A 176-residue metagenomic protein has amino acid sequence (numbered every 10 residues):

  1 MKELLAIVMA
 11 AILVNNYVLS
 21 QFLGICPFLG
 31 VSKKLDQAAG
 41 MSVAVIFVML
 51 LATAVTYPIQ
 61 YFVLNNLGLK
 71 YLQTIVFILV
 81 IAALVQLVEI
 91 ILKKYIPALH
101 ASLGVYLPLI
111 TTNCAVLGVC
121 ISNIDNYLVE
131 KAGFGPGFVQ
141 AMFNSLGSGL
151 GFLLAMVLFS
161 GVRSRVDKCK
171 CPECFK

Functional and structural regions predicted by a protein language model:
M1, L5-A11, F62-V76, H100 (+3 more regions): Interfacial loop-to-helix junctions that mark the boundaries of transmembrane helices in multi-pass membrane
I7-S42: Juxtamembrane transmembrane-helix termini in multi-pass membrane transport proteins
A11, F28, G40, A44 (+15 more regions): Alpha-helical transmembrane segments in multi-pass membrane proteins
F22-C26, G30, E89-P97, Y106-L107 (+1 more regions): Generic transmembrane alpha-helix signature in multi-pass membrane proteins, especially transporters/channels
L23-Q37, V85-L99, F159-K170: C-terminal ends of transmembrane helices
Q37-F47, Y71-F77, L99-I110, C174-K176: Cytoplasmic-side transmembrane-helix entry/capping segments in multi-pass membrane proteins
P58-L67, N126-A141, K168-P172: Membrane-interface helix termini and inter-helical loops of multi-pass transporters
Y61-V105: Ordered, amphipathic secondary-structure segments that act as subunit-interaction surfaces in large macromolecular
